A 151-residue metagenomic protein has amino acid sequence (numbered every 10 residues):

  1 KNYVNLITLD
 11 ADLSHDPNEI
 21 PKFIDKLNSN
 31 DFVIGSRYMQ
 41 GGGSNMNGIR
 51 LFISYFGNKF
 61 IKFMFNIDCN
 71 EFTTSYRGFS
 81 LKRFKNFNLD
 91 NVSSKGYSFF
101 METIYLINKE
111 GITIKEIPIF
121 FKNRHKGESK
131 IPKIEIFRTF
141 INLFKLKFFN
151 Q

Functional and structural regions predicted by a protein language model:
K1, N5, P17-Y97, R124-I141: Acceptor/aglycone-binding surface of glycosyltransferases and processive sugar-polymer synthases
L13-S14: Acidic metal-phosphate-binding loop of nucleotide-sugar-dependent transferases
N91-V92, I104-F121: Catalytic donor-sugar/metal-binding loop of nucleotide-sugar-dependent glycosyltransferases
M101: DNA-recognition element of transcription regulators
N142-Q151: C-terminal, non-catalytic tails of nucleotide-sugar-dependent glycosyltransferases
